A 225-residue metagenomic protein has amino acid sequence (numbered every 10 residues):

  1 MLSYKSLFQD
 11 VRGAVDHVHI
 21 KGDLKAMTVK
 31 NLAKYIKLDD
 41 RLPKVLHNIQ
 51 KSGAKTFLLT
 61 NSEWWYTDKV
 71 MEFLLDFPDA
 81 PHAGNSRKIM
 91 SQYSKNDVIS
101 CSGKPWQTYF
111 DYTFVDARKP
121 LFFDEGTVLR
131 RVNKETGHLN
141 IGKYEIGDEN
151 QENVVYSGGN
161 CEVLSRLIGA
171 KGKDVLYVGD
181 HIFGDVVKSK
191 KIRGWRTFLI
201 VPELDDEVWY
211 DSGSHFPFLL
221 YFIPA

Functional and structural regions predicted by a protein language model:
M1-A225: HAD-like aspartate-dependent phosphatase fold
